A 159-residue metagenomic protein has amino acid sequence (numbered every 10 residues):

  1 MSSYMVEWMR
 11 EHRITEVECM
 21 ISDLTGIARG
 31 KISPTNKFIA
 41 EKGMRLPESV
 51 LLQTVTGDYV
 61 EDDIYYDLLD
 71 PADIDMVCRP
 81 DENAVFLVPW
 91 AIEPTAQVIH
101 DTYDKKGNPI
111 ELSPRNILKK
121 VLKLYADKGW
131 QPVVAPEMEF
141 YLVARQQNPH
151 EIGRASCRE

Functional and structural regions predicted by a protein language model:
M1-R154, R158: ATP/Mg2+-dependent ligation/transfer catalytic cores
